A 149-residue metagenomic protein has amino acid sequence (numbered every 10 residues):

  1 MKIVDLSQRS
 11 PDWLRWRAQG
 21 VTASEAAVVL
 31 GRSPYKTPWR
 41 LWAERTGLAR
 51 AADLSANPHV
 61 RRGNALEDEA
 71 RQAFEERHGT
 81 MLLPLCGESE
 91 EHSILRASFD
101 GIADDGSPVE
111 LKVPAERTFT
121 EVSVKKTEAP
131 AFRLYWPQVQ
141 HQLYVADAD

Functional and structural regions predicted by a protein language model:
M1-A65, E69: Charged, glycine-rich intrinsically disordered N-terminal tails and low-complexity linkers that flank
D53, P58-D149: Mg2+/Mn2+-dependent nuclease catalytic core
